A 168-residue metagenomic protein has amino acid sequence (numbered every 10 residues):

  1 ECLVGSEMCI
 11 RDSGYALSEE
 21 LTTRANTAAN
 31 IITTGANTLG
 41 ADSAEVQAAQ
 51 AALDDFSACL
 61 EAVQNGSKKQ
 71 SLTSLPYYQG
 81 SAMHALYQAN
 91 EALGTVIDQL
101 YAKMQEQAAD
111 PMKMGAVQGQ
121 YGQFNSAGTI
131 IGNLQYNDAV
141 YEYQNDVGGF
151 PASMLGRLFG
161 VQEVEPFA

Functional and structural regions predicted by a protein language model:
E1-G5, C9: Single conserved hydrophobic/aromatic residue that forms the stacking wall/gate of nucleotide- or nucleobase-binding
L3, T23-R24, N133-Y136: Short, cationic motifs built from Arg/Lys/His that form the positively charged side of catalytic pockets
G5, A41, G156-R157: Generic structural "secondary-structure junction" signal
G14-V96: Early exported N-terminus immediately downstream of N-terminal targeting peptides
S81-V164: Soluble extracytoplasmic domains of inner/organellar membrane proteins
P166-A168: Short terminal or interdomain "cap/linker" segment that borders an active site or interface and mediates
